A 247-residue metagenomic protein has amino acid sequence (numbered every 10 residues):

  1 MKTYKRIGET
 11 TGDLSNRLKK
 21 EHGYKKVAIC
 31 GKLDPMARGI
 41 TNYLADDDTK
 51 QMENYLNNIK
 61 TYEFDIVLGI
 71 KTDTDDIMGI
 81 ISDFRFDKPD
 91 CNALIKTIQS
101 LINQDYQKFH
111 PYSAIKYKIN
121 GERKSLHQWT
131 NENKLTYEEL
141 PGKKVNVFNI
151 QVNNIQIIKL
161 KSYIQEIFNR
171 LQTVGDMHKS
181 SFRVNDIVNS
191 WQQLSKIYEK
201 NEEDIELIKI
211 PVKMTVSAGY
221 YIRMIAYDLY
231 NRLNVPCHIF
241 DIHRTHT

Functional and structural regions predicted by a protein language model:
M1-T247: Catalytic/RNA-binding core of pseudouridine synthases
